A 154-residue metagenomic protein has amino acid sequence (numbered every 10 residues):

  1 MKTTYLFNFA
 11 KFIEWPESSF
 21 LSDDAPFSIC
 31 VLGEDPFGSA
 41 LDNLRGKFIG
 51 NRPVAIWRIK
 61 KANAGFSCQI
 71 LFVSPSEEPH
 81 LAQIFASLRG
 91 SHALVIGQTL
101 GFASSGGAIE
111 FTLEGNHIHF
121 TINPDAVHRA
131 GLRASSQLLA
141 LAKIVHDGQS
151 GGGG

Functional and structural regions predicted by a protein language model:
M1-G154: Short hydrophobic alpha-helices and adjacent helix-cap/hinge residues
